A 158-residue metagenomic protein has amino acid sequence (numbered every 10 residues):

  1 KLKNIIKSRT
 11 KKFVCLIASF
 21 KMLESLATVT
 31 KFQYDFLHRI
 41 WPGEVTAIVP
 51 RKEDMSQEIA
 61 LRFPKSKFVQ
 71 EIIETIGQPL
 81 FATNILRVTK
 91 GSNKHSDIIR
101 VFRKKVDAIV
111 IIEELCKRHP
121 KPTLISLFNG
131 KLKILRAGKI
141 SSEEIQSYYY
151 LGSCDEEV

Functional and structural regions predicted by a protein language model:
K1-V158: Active-site-adjacent structural elements in enzyme catalytic cores
